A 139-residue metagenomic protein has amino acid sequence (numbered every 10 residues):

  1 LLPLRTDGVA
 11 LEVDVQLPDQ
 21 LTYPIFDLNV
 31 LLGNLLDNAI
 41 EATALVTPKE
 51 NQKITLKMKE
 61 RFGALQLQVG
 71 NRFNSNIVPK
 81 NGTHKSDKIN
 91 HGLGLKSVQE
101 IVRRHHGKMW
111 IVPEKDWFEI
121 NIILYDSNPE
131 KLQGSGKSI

Functional and structural regions predicted by a protein language model:
E12-L31: Conserved short strand/loop->alpha-helix "switch" segment adjacent to the catalytic nucleotide/phosphoryl-transfer site
L35, A39: Hydrophobic residues in the alpha-helical elements that line and stabilize the ATP-binding pocket of the HATPase_c
I40-P48: A short, flexible helix-to-loop-to-beta junction within the catalytic ATP-binding CA
E50-G63: Short beta-strand/loop element within the Bergerat-fold HATPase_c
G63-G92, K131-S138: Glycine-rich/acidic phosphate-handling loop/turn and adjacent ATP-lid/helix of nucleotide-binding kinase/ATPase domains
A64, S75, E114-N121: Glycine-rich nucleotide-binding loop
H106-D116: Glycine-rich ATP-binding loops of the HATPase_c
